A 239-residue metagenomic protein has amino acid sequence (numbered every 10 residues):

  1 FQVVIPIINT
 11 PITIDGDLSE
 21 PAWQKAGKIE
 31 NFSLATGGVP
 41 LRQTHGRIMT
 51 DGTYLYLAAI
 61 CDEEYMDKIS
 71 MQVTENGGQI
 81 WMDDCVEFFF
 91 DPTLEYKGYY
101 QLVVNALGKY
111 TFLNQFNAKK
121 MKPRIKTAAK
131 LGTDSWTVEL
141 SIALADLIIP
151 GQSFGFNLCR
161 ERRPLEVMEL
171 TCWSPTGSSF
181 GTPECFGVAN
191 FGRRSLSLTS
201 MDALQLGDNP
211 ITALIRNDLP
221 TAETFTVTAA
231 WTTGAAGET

Functional and structural regions predicted by a protein language model:
F1-A230: Structural preference for beta-rich elements and adjacent junctions enriched in aromatics
A230, G234-T239: Intrinsically disordered, low-complexity Pro/Gly/Ser/Thr-rich segments with frequent PxxP/GP/PP motifs and embedded
